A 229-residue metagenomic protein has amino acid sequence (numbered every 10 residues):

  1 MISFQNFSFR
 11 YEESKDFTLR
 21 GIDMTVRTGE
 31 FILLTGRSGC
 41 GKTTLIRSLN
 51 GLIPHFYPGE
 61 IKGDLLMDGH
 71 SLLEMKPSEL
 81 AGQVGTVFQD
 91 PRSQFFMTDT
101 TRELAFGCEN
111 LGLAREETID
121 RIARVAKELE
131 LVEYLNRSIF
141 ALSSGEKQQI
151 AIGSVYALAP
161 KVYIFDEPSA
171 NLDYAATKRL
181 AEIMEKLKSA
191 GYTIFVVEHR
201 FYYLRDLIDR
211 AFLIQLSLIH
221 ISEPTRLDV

Functional and structural regions predicted by a protein language model:
T35-R37: The feature captures the beta-strand-to-loop junction immediately N-terminal to the Walker
P58-H70: Conserved ABC transporter NBD signature motif
E116-Y134: Conserved ABC ATPase "signature" region
S138-L142, E146: Conserved ABC ATPase signature
Y163-D166: Catalytic Walker B motif of ABC-type/P-loop ATPase nucleotide-binding domains
E198-H199: H-loop/switch region of ABC-family ATPase nucleotide-binding domains
I219-H220, L227-V229: Single conserved hydrophobic/aromatic residue that forms the stacking wall/gate of nucleotide- or nucleobase-binding
